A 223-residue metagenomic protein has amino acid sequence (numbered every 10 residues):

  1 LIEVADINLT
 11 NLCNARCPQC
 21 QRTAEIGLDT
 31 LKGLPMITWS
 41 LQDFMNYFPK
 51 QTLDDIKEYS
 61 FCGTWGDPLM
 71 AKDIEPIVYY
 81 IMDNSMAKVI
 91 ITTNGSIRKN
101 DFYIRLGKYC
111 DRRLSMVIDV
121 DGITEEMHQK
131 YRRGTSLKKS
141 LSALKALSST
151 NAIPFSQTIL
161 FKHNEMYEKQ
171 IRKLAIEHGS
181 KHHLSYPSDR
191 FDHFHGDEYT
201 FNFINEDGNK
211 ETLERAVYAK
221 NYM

Functional and structural regions predicted by a protein language model:
L1-S115, K130, F191-H193: Conserved alpha-helical substructure of the radical SAM core
N8, T23-Q42, L53-D54, G107-M223: Radical SAM enzyme [4Fe-4S]-AdoMet core and its adjacent flexible, acidic and glycine-rich loops/tails across
